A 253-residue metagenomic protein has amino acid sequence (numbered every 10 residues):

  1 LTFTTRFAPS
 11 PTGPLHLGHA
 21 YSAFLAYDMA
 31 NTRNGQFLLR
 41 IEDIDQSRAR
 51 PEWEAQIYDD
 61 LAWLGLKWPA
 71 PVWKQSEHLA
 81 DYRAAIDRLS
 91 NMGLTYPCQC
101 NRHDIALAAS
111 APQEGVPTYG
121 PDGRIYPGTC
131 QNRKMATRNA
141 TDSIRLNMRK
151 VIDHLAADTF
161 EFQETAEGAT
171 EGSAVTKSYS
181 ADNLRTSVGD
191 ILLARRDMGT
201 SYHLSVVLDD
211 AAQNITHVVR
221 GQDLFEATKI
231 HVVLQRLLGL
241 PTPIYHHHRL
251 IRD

Functional and structural regions predicted by a protein language model:
L1-V116, Q222-D223, A227-L240: N-terminal Rossmann-like or analogous alpha/beta NTP/dinucleotide-binding catalytic cores that position adenine
D104-R252: Active-site cores that bind ATP or allylic diphosphates and position pyrophosphate for catalysis
